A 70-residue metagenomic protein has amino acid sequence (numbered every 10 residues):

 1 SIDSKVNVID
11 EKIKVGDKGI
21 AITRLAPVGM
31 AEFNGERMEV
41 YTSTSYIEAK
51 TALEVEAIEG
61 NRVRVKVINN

Functional and structural regions predicted by a protein language model:
D3-N70: Terminal membrane-proximal soluble interaction domains of membrane-associated proteins
